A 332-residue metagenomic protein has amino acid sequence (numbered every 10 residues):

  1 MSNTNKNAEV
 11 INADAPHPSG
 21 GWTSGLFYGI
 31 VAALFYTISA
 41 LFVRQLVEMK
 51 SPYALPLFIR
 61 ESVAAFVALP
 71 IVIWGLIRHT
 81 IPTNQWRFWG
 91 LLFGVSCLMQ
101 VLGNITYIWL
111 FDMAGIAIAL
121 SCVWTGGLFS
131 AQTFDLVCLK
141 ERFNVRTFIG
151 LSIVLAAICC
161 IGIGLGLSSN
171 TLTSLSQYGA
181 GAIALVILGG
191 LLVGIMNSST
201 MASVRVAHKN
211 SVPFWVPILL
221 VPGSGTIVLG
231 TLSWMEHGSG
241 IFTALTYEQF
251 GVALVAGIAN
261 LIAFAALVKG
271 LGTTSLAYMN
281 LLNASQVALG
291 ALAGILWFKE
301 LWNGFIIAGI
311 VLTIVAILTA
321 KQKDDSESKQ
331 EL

Functional and structural regions predicted by a protein language model:
M1-I30, L128-I195, I310-L332: Juxtamembrane helix-loop boundary signature in multi-pass membrane transporters
S2-T4, S51-L102, I153, I195-T200 (+3 more regions): Transmembrane alpha-helices of multi-pass small-molecule transport proteins
I11-P18, A65-W86, I158-Y178, G225-Q249 (+2 more regions): Membrane-interface helix-cap regions at the ends of transmembrane helices in multi-pass membrane proteins
F27, A33, I59, I118-G126 (+2 more regions): Helix-helix packing/entry segments at the starts of transmembrane helices
G29, A33-L46, S51-Y53, A68 (+3 more regions): Transmembrane alpha-helical segments that form core, pore/gating elements of small-molecule transporters/exporters
F35-I38, I77-A117, V123, A256-T274: Specific transmembrane alpha-helical segments of multi-pass solute transporters/efflux pumps, especially DMT/EamA
L46, P56, W109-L110, C122 (+7 more regions): Hydrophobic/aromatic residues within transmembrane alpha-helices of multi-pass small-molecule transporters
V63-V67, C122-V137, S152, S224-V228 (+2 more regions): Alpha-helical transmembrane segments of compact multi-pass small-molecule transporters, enriched in specific families
